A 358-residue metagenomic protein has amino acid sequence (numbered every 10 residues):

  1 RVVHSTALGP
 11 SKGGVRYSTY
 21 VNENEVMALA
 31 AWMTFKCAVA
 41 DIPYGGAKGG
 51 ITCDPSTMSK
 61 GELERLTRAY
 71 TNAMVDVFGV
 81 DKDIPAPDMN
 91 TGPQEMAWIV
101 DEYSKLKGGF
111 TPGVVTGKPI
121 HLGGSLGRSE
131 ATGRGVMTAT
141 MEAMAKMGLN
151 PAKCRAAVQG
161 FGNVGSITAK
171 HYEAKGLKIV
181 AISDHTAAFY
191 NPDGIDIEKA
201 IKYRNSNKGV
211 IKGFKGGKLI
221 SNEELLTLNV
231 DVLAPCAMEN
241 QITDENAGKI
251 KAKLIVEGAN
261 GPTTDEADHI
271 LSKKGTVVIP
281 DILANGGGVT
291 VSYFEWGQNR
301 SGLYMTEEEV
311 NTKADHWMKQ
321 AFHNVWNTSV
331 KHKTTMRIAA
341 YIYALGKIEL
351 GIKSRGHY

Functional and structural regions predicted by a protein language model:
R1-F35, P43, G50-C53, T57: Generic N-terminal targeting/processing segments that precede catalytic cores or assembly contacts
V21-E25, M58-A69, N90-Q94, W98 (+16 more regions): Conserved active-site and cofactor/substrate-binding residues in soluble primary-metabolism enzymes
A28, K82-A86, F110-V115, A181-D184 (+4 more regions): General beta-strand structural signal in soluble alpha/beta enzymes
A38-A152: Glycine/serine-rich phosphate-binding loop and adjoining beta1-alpha1 elements at the start of nucleotide-handling
T116-P119, G124-T227: Glycine-rich phosphate/diphosphate-binding loop of Rossmann-like nucleotide-binding domains
A143-M144, G248-Y358: Adenosine-phosphate binding glycine-rich loop
A187-V278: Rossmann-like adenosine-cofactor binding region
